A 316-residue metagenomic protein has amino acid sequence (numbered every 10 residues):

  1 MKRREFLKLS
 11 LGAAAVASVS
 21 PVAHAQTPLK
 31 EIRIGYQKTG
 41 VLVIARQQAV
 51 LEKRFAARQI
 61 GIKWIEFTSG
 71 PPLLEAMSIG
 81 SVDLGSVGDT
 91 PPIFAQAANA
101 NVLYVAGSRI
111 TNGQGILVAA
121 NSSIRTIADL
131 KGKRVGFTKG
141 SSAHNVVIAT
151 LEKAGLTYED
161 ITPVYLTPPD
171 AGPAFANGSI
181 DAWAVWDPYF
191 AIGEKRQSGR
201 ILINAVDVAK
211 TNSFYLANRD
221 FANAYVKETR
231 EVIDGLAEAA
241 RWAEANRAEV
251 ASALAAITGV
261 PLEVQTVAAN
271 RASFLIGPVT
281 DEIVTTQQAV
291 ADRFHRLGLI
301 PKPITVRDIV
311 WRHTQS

Functional and structural regions predicted by a protein language model:
E5-A25: N-terminal export signals
A25-T157, P163-Y165, D181-D187, D207-A209: Short, glycine-/small- and polar/acidic-enriched structural segments that line small-molecule recognition paths
K53, E75, I79, I93 (+11 more regions): Solvent-exposed, polar/charged alpha-helical surfaces in well-ordered, non-transmembrane soluble domains, broadly
K53-Q59, L275-V284, V306: Short, solvent-exposed loop/beta-turn-alpha elements that line the ligand-binding surface or hinge of extracytoplasmic
R54, A76, K133, T138 (+9 more regions): Structured segments of extracytoplasmic/periplasmic soluble domains in secreted or envelope-associated proteins
T90, P163-V164, P169-A256: Pocket-lining segment of extracytoplasmic ligand-binding domains
N223-L299: Secondary-structure end/capping motifs
F294-S316: Conserved C-terminal helix/tail region of periplasmic/extracytoplasmic solute-binding proteins
